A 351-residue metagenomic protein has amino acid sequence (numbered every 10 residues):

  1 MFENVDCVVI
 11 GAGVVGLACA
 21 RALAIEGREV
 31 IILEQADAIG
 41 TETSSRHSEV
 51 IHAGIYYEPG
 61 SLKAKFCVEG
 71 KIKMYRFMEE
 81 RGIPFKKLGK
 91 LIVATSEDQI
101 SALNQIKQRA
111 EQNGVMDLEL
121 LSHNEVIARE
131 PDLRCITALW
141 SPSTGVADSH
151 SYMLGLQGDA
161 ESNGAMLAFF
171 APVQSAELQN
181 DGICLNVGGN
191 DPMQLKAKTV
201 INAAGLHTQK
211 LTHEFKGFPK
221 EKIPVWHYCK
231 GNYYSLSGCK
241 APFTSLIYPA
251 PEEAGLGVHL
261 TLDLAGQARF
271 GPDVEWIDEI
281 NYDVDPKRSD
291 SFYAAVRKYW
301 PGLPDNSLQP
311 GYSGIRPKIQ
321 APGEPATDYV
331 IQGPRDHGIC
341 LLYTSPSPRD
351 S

Functional and structural regions predicted by a protein language model:
V5, D191-T199: Core beta-strand elements of the Rossmann-like FAD/NAD(P) dinucleotide-binding domain in flavoenzyme oxidoreductases
C7-I31: N-terminal Rossmann-like FAD-binding beta1-loop-alpha1 element of flavoenzymes
A22, I83-F85, T199, A204-G338: Active-site substrate-recognition segment that forms the wall of the catalytic cavity or substrate channel
I25-T43: Glycine-rich FAD pyrophosphate-binding loop
E49-E125, C135, G257: Dinucleotide-binding Rossmann-like beta1-alpha1 core, especially the glycine-rich loop that anchors the ADP
K65, S96-I100, W140-G158, V284: Short beta-strand to alpha-helix junction loop
S143-I183, V187-D191: Helical element adjacent to the flavin cofactor pocket in flavoenzyme catalytic cores
Y343-D350: Conserved small/polar residues in nucleotide/adenosyl-binding loops
